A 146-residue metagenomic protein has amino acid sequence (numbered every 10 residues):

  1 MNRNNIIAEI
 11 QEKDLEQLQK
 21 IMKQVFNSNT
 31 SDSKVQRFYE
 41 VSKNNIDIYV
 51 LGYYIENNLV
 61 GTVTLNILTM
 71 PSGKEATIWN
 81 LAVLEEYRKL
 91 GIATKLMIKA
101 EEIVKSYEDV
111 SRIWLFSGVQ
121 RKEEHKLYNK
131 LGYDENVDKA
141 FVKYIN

Functional and structural regions predicted by a protein language model:
N2-L18: A short beta-loop-alpha structural element at the N-terminal edge of CoA-dependent acyl/N-acetyltransferase catalytic
Q19-S33: Helix-loop element at the rim of GNAT/NAT acetyltransferase active sites that forms part of the acceptor-substrate
T30-V50: Active-site rim helix/loop that mediates acceptor-substrate recognition in acyltransferases
G52, N58-I67, T77, A82: Conserved beta-strand in the GNAT
L68-I78, R88, N136: A conserved beta-turn-beta hairpin within the catalytic core of GNAT-like acetyltransferases that forms part
V83, K89-E102, K126, K130: Conserved acetyl-CoA-binding loop-helix of GNAT-fold acetyltransferases
T94, V119-V137, K143: Conserved active-site alpha-helix within GNAT-family acetyltransferase domains
M97, V104-S117: Conserved GNAT acetyl-CoA-binding A-motif
